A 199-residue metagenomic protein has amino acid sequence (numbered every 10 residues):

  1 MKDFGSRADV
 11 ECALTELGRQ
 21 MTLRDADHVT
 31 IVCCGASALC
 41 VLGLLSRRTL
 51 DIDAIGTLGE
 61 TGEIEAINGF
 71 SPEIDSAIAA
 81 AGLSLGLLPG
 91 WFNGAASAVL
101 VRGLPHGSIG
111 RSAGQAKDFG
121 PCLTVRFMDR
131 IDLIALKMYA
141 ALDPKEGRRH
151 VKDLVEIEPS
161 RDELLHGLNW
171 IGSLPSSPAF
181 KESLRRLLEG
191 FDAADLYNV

Functional and structural regions predicted by a protein language model:
M1-V199: Compositionally biased terminal segments of proteins
